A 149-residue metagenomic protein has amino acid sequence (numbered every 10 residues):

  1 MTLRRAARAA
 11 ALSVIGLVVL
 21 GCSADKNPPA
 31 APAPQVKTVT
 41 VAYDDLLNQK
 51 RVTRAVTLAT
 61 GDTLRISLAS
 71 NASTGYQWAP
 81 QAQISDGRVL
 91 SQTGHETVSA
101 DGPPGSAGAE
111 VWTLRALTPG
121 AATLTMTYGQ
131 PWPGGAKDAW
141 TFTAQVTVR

Functional and structural regions predicted by a protein language model:
M1-A10: Bacterial N-terminal signal peptides that target proteins for export
V18-G21: C-terminal motif of bacterial Sec signal peptides marking the signal peptidase cleavage site
S23-K26: Bacterial signal peptide processing site
A31-R65: N-terminal edge beta-strand
T74-G75, P80-S99: Short, solvent-exposed loop/linker segments at beta-strand-coil boundaries, enriched for Pro/Gly and Ser/Thr
L114-L124: Glycine-centered tight-turn and secondary-structure capping sites
T125-A139: Short, exposed beta-strand-loop hairpins at the edges of beta-sheets in extracellular/periplasmic proteins
A144-V148: Interdomain boundary/hinge segments at the C-termini of tandem beta-sandwich modules
